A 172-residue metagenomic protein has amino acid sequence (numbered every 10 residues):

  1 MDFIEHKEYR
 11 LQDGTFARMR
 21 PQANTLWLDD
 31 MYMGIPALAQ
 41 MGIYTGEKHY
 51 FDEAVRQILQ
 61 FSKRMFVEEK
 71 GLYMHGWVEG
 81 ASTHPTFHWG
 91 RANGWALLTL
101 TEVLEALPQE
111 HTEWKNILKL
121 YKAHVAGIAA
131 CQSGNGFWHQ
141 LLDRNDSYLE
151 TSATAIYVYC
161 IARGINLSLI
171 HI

Functional and structural regions predicted by a protein language model:
M1, L26-I43, W89-E105, E150-N166: Well-ordered alpha-helical segments within folded domains of soluble proteins
M1-T15, K48-M74, L118-G136: Long, well-ordered core segments of solenoidal/helical folds
L11, N166-S168: Substrate-binding/catalytic groove segments of enzymes that remodel or degrade extracellular structural polymers
F16-D30, G71-A92, G134-I156: Carbohydrate-binding/catalytic loop surfaces
L28, K48-V55, T86-G94, H111 (+3 more regions): Non-membrane alpha-helical structural segments and their capping/turn regions in soluble enzymes
M33-K48, R56, Q60-R64, L72-P85 (+1 more regions): Active-site lining segments of carbohydrate-active enzymes
L97-L142: Oxyanion-binding "anion nests"
H171-I172: Conserved small/polar residues in nucleotide/adenosyl-binding loops
